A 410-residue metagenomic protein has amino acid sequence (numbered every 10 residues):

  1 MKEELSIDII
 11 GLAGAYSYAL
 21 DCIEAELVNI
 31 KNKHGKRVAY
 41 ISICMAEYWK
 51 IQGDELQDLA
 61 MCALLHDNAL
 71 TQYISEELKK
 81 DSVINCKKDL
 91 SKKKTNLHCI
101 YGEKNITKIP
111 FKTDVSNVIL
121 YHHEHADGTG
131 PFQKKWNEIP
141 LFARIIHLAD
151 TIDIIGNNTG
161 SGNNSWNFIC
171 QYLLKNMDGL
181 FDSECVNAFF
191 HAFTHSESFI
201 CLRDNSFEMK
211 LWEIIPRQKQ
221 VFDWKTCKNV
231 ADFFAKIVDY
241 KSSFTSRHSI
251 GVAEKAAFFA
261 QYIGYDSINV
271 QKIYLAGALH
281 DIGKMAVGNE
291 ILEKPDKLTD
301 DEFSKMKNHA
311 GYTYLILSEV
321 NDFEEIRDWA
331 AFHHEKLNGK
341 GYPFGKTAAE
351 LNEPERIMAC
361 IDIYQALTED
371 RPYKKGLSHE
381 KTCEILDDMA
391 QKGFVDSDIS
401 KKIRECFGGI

Functional and structural regions predicted by a protein language model:
K2-I410: Histidine- and acidic-residue-rich, metal-dependent catalytic cores
